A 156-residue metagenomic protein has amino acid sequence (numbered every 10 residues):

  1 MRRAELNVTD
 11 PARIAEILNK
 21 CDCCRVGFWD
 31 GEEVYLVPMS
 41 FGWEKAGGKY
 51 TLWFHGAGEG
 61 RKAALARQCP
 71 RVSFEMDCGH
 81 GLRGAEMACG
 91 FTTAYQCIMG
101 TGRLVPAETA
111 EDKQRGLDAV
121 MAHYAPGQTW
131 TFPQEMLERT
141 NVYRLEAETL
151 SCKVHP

Functional and structural regions predicted by a protein language model:
M1-N19: Extreme N-terminal tail/first-helix region
R2-E5, G79-P156: Charged, gly/pro-rich active-site loop segments
V8-D10, K20-R25, P126-Q128: Short Pro/Gly-enriched beta-strand edge/turn motifs at strand-loop
L18, L65-A66, V120: A generic structural signal for nonpolar/aromatic side chains embedded in well-ordered alpha-helices
C21-G58: Short beta-strand segments
V26, R71-M76: Short conserved beta-strand and strand-loop elements enriched in small hydrophobics with frequent Asp/Gly
Y50-V72: Compact nucleic-acid interaction/catalytic patches
R61, A66, D77, L82-G84: Cyclic nucleotide-binding regulatory domains
